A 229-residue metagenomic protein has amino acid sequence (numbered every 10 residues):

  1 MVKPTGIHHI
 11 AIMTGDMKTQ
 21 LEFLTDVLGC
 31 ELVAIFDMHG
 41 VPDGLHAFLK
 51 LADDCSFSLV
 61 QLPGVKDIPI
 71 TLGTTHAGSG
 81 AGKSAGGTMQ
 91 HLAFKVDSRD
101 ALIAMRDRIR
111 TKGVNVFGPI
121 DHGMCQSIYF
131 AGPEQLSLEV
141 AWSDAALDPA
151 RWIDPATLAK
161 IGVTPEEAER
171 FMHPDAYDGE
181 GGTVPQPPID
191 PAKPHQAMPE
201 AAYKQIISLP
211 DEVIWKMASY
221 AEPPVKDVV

Functional and structural regions predicted by a protein language model:
V2-T5, L28, G87, V114 (+1 more regions): Structured loop/turn residues at beta-strand edges in well-structured enzyme cores
T5, V41, I120-H122: Short, glycine/acidic-rich beta->alpha junctions
G6-G15, A47-L51, T71-R108, Q126-G132: Vicinal oxygen chelate
H8-A11, A34, A93, I120 (+1 more regions): Residues embedded in well-ordered beta-strands within globular domains across many folds
M13-G64: Core segments of cupin and vicinal oxygen chelate
E22, D26, I103-D107, T111: Replace "anionic and nucleotidyl ligands
I68-G73, P149-W152: A short, polar/proline- and glycine-enriched secondary-structure boundary/capping micro-motif
R106-V229: Vicinal oxygen chelate
